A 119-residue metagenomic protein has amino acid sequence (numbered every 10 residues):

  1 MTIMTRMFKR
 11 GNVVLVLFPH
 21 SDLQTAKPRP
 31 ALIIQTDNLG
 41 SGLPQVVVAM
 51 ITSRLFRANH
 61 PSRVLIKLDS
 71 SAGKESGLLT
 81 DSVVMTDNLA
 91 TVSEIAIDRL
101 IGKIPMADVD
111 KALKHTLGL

Functional and structural regions predicted by a protein language model:
M1-L119: Conserved functional hotspots at enzyme active or ligand-binding sites that engage polyanionic ligands
